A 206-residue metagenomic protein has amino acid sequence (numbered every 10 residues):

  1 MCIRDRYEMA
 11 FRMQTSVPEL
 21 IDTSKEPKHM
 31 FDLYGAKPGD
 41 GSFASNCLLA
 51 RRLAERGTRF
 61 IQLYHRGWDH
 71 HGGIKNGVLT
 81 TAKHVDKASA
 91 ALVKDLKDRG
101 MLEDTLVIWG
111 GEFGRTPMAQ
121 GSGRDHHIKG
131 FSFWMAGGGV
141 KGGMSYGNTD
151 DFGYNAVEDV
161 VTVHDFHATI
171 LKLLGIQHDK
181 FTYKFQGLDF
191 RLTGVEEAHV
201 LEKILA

Functional and structural regions predicted by a protein language model:
R4-A206: Ligand-binding pockets and gating/stacking loops
